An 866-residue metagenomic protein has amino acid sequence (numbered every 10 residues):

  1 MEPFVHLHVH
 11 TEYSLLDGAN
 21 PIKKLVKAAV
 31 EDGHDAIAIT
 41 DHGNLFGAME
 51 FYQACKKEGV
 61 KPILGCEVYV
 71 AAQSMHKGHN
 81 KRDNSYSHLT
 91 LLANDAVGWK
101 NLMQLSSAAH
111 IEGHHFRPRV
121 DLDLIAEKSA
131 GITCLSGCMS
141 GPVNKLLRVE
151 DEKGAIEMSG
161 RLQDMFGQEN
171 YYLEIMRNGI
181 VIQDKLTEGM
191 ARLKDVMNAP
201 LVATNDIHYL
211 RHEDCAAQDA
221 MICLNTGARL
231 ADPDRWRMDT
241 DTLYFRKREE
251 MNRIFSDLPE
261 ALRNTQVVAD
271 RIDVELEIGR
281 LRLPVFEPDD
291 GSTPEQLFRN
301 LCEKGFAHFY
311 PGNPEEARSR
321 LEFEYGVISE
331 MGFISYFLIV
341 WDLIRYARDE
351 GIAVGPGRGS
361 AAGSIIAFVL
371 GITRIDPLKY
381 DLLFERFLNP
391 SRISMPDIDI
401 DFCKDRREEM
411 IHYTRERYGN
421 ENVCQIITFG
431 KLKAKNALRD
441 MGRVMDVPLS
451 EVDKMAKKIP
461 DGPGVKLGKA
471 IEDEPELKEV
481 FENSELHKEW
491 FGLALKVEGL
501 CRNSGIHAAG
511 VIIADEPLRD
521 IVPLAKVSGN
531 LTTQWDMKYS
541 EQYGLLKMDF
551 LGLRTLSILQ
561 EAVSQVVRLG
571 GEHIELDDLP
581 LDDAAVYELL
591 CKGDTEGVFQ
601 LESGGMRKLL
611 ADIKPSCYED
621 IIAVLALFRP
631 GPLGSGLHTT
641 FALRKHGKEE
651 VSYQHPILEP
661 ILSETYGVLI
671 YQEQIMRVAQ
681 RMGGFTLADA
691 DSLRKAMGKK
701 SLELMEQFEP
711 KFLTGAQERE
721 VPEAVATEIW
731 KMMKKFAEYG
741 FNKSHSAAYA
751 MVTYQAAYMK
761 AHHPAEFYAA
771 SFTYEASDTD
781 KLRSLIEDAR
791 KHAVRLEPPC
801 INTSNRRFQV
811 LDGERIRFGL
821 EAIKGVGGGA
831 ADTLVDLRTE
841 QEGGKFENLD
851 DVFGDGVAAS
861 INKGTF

Functional and structural regions predicted by a protein language model:
E2, D35-I39, A48, C55-E58 (+3 more regions): Noncatalytic, beta-rich nucleic-acid-contacting surfaces in large DNA/RNA-processing enzymes
E2-I39, G43-E58, Q104, A108-D214 (+3 more regions): Domain-core and long-helix interface of multi-subunit machines
Y52-C55, G78-N80, A108-A109, V149-K153 (+6 more regions): Short secondary-structure boundary/capping segments
K61-C66, V70-N94, A191-A203, I207-V274 (+6 more regions): Phosphate/diphosphate-binding loops
H76-S87, S106, E150, T187-E188 (+6 more regions): Short, surface-exposed amphipathic charged segments that create phosphate/polyanion-binding patches used for binding
R82-N84, I125-K128, N503-G505: Solvent-exposed alpha-helices and their adjacent loops that cap or buttress functional pockets in soluble metabolic
A93, S106, S136-C138, I175-R177 (+3 more regions): Short, structured patches in soluble enzyme cores that scaffold and shape functional sites
R253-R299, M455-K457, D577-L579: A short helix-loop
